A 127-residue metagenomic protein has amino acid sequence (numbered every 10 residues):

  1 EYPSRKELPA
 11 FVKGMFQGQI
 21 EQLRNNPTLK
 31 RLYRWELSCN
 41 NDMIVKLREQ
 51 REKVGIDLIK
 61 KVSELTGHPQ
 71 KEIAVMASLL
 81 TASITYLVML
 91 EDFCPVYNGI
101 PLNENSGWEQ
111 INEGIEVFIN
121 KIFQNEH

Functional and structural regions predicted by a protein language model:
E1, R31, E52: Surface-exposed, interaction-prone regions with an acidic/low-complexity signature
E1-N25, Q70-L80: Hydrophobic alpha-helical connector segments
A10, E21-Q22, N40-G67, W108-E113 (+1 more regions): Amphipathic alpha-helical packing segments from all-alpha helical-bundle domains
Q19, L32-E36, L80, I84: Short alpha-helical scaffolding segments that buttress acidic/His motifs in well-ordered protein cores
Q22, N26, N40, S83-L90 (+2 more regions): Phosphate/oxyanion-binding loops and surfaces in catalytic or ligand/nucleic-acid-binding neighborhoods
L23-I44, E91-Y97: Amphipathic alpha-helical segments used for helix-helix packing
P27, E64-Q70, N125-H127: Surface-exposed helix-capping loop/turn segments at secondary-structure junctions
E52, V62-E116: Hydrophobic/aromatic-rich alpha-helical bundle segments in the mid-to-C-terminal region
